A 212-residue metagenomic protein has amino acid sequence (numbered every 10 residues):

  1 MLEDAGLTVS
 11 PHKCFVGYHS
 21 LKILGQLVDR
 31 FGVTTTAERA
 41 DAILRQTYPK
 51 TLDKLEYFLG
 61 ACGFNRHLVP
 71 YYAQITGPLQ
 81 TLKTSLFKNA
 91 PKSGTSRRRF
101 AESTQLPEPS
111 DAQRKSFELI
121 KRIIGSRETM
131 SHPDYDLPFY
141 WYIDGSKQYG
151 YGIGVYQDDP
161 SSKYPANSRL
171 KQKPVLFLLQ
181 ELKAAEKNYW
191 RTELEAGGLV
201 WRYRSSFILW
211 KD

Functional and structural regions predicted by a protein language model:
M1-G6, C62-N65, L194-D212: Metal-dependent nuclease catalytic cores in nucleic-acid-processing enzymes, especially RNase H-like/related
L2, H12-P133: C-terminal reverse transcriptase regions that engage the nucleic-acid substrate
S10-C14, D134-F139, Q172, K211-D212: Short amphipathic alpha-helical interface segments
R99-Q105, P160-G197, W201: A short, polar/acidic, helix/strand-boundary loop motif
R122-M130, S161, K183, R204-I208: Conserved helix-loop functional segments at active or binding sites
S131-P133, I143-G145, L209: Replace "in large, NTP-powered and nucleic-acid-processing enzymes" with "in large, NTP-powered factors and other
L137-K147, L199: Two-metal-ion RNase H-like nuclease active-site motif
G145-A166: Acidic, metal-ligating active-site segments
